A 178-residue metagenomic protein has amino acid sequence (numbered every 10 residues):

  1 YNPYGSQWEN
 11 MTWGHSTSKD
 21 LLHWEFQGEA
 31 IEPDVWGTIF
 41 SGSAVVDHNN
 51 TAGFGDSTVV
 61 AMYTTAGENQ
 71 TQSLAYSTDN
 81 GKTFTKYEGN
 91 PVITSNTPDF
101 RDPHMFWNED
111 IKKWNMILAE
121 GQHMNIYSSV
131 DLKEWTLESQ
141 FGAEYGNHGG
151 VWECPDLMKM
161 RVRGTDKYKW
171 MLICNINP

Functional and structural regions predicted by a protein language model:
Y1-P103, W107-C154, K159-P178: Beta-rich carbohydrate-recognition and catalytic domains
